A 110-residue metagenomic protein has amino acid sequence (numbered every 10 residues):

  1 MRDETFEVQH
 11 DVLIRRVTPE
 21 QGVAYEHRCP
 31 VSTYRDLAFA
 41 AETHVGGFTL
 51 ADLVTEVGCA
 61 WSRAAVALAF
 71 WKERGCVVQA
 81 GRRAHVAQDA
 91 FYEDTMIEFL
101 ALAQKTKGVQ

Functional and structural regions predicted by a protein language model:
M1-C29: Long, low-complexity, charged/polar intrinsically disordered regions in eukaryotic proteins
P30-G46: Short helix->loop/beta-hairpin flanking segments within DNA-binding domains
T33, T49, R63-A67: Amphipathic alpha-helical interface surfaces
T43-V57: Short acidic, hydrophobic short linear motifs in intrinsically disordered regions
V57-E73: Short amphipathic alpha-helical interaction segments
K72-R83: A short, conserved structural fragment
G81-E93: Accessory beta->alpha helical hairpin/"wing" motif in late/C-terminal subdomains of nucleic-acid enzymes
A90-Q110: Short, amphipathic alpha-helical interaction segments positioned at domain boundaries
